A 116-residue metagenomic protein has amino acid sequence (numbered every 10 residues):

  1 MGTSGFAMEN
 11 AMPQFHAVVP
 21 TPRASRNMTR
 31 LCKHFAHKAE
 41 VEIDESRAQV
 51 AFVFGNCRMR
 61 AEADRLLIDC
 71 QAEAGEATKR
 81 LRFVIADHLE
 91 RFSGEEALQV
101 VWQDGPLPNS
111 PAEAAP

Functional and structural regions predicted by a protein language model:
G2-A24: Terminal, regulation- and interaction-focused segments at domain boundaries
R23-R30, F35: Short Lys/Arg-enriched alpha/beta "domain-start" segment
H34-H37, V84-A86: Short, solvent-exposed amphipathic alpha-helical segments in soluble enzyme and RNA/protein-processing domains
K38-R47, E96: A short, aromatic/hydrophobic, helix- or strand-capping loop or linear motif that either lines the entrance/gate
D44-R80: Amphipathic, hydrophobic secondary-structure cores in small proteins
E62-A63, G105, P111-P116: Protein-protein interaction/assembly regions in multi-subunit complexes
Q71-P111: C-terminal structural segments of small proteins and small subunits
